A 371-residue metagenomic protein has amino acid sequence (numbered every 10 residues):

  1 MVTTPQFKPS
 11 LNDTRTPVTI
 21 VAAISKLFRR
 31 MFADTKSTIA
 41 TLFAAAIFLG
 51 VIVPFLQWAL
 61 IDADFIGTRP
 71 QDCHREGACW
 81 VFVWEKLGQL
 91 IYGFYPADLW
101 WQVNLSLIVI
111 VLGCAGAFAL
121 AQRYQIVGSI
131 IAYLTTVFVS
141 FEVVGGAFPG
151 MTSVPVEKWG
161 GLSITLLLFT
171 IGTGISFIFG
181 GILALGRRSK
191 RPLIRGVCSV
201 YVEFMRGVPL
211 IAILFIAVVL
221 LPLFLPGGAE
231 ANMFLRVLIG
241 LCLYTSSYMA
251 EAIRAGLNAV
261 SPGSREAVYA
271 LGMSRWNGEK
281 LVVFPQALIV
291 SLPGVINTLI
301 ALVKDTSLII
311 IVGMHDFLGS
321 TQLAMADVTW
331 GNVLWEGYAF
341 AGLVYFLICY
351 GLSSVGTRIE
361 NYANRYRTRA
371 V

Functional and structural regions predicted by a protein language model:
V2-V371: Transmembrane alpha-helices and adjacent helix-loop boundaries
